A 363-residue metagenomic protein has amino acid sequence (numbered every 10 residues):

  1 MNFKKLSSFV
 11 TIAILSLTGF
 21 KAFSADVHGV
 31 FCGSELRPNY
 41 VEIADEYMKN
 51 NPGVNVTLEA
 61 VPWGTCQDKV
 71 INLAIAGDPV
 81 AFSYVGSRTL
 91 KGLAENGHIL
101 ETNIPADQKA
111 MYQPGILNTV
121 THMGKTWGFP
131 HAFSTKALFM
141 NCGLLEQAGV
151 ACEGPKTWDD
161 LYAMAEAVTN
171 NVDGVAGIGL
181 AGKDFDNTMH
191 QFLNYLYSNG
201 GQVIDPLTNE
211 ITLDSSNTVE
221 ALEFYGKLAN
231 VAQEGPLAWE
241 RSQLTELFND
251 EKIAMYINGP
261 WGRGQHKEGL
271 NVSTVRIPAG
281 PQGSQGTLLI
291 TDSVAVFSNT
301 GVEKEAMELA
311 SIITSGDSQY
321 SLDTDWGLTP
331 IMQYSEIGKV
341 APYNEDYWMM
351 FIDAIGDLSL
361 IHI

Functional and structural regions predicted by a protein language model:
A25-S34, V54-E59, A81-F82, W127 (+1 more regions): Short, well-ordered beta-strand elements
D26-E42, V61, S134, D186: Extracytoplasmic "Venus flytrap"
E46-G115, T121, Q147-G149, L247 (+4 more regions): Extracytoplasmic "Venus flytrap"/periplasmic binding protein-like
G86-A137, D159-Y162, T188-Q191, S273-V275 (+1 more regions): Hinge/lid segment of periplasmic solute-binding proteins
K91, W261-N271, G280-I361: C-terminal lobe and pocket-closing loops of periplasmic/extracytoplasmic Venus-flytrap solute-binding proteins
L100-P114, G154, I178-F185, N199-E220 (+4 more regions): Short, solvent-exposed loop/beta-turn-alpha elements that line the ligand-binding surface or hinge of extracytoplasmic
W127-H131, K136, D160-E210, I253: Extracytoplasmic/periplasmic solute-binding protein
M164-A167, L207-L237, E268: Glycine-centered hinge/linker elements that transmit conformational signals in sensory and ligand-binding systems
